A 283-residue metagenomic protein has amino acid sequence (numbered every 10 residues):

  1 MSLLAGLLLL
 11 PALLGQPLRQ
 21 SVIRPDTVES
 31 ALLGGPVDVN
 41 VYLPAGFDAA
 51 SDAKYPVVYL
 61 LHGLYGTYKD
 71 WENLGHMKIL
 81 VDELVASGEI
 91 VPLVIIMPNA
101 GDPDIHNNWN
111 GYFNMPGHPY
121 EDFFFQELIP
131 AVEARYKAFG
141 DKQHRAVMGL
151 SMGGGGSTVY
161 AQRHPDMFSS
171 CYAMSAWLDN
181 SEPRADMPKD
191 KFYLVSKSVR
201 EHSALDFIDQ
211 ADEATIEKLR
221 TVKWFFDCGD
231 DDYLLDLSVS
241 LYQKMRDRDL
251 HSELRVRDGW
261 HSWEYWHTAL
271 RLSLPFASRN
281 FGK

Functional and structural regions predicted by a protein language model:
M1-L3: N-terminal export leaders
A5-Q16: Hydrophobic h-region of N-terminal signal peptides that target proteins for export in Gram-negative bacteria
Q16-K283: Non-catalytic cap/lid and distal C-terminal segments of serine-dependent acyl enzymes
